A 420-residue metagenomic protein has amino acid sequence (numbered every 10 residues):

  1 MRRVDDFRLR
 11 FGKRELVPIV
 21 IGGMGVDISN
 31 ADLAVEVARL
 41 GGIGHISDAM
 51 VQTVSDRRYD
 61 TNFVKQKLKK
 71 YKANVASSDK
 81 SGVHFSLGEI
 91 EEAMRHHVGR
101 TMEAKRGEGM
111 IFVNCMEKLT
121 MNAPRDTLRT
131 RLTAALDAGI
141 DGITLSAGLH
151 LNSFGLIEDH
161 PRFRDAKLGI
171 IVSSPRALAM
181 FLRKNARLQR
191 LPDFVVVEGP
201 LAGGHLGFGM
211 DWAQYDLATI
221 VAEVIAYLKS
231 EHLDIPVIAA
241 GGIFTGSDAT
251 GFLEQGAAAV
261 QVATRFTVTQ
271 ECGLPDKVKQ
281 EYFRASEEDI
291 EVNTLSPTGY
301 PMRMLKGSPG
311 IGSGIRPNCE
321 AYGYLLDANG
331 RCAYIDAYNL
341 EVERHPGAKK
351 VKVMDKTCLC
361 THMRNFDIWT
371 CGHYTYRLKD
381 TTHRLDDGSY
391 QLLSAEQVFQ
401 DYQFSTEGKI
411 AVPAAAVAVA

Functional and structural regions predicted by a protein language model:
M1-E231, Q400-V419: Active-site entrance/lid segments in N-terminal catalytic domains of soluble metabolic enzymes
V20, A202-L217, V221, I225-I238 (+1 more regions): Conserved active-site-proximal phosphate/metal-binding subdomains
I28, I243-F244: Residue-level detector of alpha-helix initiation sites
H45, T144, I238-A239, Q261: A structural signal for short, well-ordered beta-strand segments and their strand-loop junctions that often border
S153, A239-A240: Short, surface-exposed recognition loops or helix-turn segments adjacent to catalytic cores
